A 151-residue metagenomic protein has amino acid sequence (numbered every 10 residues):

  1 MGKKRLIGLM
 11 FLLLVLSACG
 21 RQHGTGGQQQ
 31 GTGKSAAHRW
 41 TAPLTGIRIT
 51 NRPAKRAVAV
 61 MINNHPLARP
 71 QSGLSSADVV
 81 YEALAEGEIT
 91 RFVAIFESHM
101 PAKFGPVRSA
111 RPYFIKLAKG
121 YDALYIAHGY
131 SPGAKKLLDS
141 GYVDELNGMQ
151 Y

Functional and structural regions predicted by a protein language model:
M1-I7: Bacterial N-terminal signal peptides that target proteins for export
I7-G8, A68: Generic detector of short alpha-helix boundary/capping microenvironments and adjacent low-complexity segments
M10-L13: Core hydrophobic alpha-helical membrane-spanning segments
V15-A18: C-terminal motif of bacterial Sec signal peptides marking the signal peptidase cleavage site
G20-Q22: Bacterial signal peptide processing site
G26-V79, E86-Y151: A surface/extracellular/periplasmic glyco- and lipid-processing/surface-interacting theme
